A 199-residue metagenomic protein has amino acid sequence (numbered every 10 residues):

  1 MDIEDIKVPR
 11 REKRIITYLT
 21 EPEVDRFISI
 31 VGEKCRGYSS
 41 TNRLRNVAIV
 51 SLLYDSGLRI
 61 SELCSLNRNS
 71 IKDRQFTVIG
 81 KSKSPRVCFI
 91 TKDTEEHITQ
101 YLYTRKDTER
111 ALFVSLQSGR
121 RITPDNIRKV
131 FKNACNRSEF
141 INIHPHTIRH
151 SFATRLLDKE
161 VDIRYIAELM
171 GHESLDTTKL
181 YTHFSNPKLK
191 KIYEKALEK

Functional and structural regions predicted by a protein language model:
M1-K199: Conserved catalytic core of the tyrosine transesterase superfamily
